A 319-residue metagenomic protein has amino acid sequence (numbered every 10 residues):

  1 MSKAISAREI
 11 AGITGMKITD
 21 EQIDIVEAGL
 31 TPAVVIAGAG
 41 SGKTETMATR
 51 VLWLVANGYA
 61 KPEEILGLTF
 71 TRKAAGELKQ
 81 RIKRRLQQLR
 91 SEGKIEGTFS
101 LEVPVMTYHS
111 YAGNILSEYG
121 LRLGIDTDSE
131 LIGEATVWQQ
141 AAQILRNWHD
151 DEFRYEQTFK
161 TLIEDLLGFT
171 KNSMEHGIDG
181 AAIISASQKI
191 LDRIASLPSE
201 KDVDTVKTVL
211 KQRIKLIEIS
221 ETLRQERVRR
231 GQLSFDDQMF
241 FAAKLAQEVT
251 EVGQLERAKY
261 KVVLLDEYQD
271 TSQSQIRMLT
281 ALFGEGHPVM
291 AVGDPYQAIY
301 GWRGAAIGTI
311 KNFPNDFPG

Functional and structural regions predicted by a protein language model:
M1-L123, E226, Q254, G308: P-loop NTPase Walker
S2-I10, T14-G15, K43, L52-W53 (+1 more regions): Conserved RecA-like helicase ATPase core segment that couples NTP binding/hydrolysis to strand translocation
V26-E27, A243, T280, K311: A cross-family signal for key residues in well-ordered alpha-helices that form functional helical elements
V35, E256, V263-L264, M290-A291: Hydrophobic positions in the central parallel beta-sheet of the AAA+
T44, E134, F159, V209-L216 (+3 more regions): Generic alpha-helical segment signature
T98-E102, G120-I217, V228, Y260: ATP-hydrolysis module of ASCE/P-loop NTPase motor domains, specifically the Walker B Asp-Glu catalytic pair
H109-A112, Q212-V262, S272-M278: Conserved helicase/translocase P-loop NTPase motor core
E267: Catalytic glutamate of the conserved HExxH
